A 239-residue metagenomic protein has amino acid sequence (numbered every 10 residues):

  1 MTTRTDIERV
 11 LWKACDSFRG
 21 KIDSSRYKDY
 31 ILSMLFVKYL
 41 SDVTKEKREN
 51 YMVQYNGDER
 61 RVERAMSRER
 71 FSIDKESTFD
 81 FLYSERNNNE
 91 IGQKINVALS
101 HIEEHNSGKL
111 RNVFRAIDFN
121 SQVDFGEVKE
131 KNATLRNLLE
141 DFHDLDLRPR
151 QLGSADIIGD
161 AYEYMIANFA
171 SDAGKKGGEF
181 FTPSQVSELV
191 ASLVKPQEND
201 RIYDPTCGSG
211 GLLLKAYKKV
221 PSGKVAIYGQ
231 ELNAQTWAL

Functional and structural regions predicted by a protein language model:
M1-E198: Non-catalytic, mostly N-terminal accessory regions of nucleic-acid modification and defense proteins
K176-L239: Conserved S-adenosyl-L-methionine
